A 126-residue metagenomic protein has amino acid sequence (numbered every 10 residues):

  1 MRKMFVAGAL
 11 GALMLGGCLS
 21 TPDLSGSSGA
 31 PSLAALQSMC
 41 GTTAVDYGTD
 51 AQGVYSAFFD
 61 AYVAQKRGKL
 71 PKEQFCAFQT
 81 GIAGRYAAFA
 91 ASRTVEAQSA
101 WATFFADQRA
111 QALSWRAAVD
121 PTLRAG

Functional and structural regions predicted by a protein language model:
M1-G8: Bacterial N-terminal signal peptides that target proteins for export
M14-G17: C-terminal motif of bacterial Sec signal peptides marking the signal peptidase cleavage site
L19-P22: Bacterial signal peptide processing site
L24-G26, S32-Q74: Post-signal-peptide N-terminal segment of Sec-exported extracytoplasmic proteins
A64-G126: Compact alpha-helical subdomains of small soluble proteins
